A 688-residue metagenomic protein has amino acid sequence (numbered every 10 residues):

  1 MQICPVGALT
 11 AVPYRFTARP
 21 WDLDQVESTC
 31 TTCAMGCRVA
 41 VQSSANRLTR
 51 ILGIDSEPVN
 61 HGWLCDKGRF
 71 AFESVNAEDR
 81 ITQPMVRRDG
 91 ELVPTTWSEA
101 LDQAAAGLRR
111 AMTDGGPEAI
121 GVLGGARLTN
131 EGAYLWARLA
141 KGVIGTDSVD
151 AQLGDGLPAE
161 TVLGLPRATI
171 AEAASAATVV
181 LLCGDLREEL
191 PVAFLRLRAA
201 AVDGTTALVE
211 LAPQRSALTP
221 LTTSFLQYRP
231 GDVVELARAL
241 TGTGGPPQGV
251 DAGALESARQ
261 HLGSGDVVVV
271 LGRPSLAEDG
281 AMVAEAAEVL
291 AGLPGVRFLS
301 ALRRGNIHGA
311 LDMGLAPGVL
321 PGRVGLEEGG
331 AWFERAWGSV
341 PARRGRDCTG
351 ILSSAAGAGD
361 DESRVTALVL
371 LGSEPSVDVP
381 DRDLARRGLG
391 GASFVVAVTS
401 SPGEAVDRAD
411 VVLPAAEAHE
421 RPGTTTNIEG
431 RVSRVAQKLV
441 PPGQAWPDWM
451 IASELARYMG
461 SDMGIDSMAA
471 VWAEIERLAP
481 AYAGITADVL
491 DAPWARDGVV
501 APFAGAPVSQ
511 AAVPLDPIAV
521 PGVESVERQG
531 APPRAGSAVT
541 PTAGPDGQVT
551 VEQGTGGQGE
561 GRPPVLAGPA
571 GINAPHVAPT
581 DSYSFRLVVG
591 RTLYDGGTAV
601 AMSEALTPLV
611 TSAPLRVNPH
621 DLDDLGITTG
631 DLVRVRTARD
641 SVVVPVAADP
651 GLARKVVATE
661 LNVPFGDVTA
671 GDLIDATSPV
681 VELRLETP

Functional and structural regions predicted by a protein language model:
M1, T10-R421, L455-M463, A481-Y482 (+9 more regions): Catalytic alpha/large subunits of respiratory electron-transfer oxidoreductases, centered on bis-MGD molybdoenzymes
S43, L139-S148, A567-T607: Non-catalytic terminal/interface segments that mediate subunit docking, oligomerization, and allosteric communication
V179, L221, V432-V440: Flexible glycine/proline-enriched surface loops and loop-helix/loop-strand junctions
Q248-E256, R273, A436-G498, F503 (+6 more regions): Long, contiguous, secondary-structure-rich segments that constitute the structural scaffold of globular domains
D251, A356-D361, V523-A578: Intrinsically disordered, low-complexity terminal tails and inter-domain linkers enriched for S/T/G/P/D/E
H419-K438: Acidic-aromatic pocket-rim loops
R431, G568-P569, A578, L587 (+2 more regions): Flexible, low-hydrophobicity surface segments
